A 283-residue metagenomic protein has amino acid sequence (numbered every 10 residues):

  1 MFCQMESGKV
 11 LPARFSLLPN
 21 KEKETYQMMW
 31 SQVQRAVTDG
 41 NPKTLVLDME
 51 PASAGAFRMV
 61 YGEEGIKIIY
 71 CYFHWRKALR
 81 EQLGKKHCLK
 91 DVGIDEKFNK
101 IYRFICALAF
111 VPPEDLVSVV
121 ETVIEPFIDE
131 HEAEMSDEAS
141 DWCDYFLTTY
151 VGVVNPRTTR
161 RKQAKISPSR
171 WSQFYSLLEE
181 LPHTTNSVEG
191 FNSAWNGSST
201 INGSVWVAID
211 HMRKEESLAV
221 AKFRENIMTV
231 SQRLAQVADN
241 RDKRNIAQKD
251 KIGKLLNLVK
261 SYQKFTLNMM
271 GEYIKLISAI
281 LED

Functional and structural regions predicted by a protein language model:
M1-C3, M29-V33, S53, L178-E179: Eukaryotic intrinsically disordered and solvent-exposed regulatory patches
M1-P19: Short conserved beta-strand segments at catalytic cores or DNA/RNA-binding microdomains of nucleic-acid binding
R14-D39: Active-site beta-loop-alpha junctions of metal-dependent nucleic acid enzymes, especially the RNase H-like/DDE
A36-I246, N257, S261-F265, S278-D283: Extended amphipathic alpha-helical interaction segments
